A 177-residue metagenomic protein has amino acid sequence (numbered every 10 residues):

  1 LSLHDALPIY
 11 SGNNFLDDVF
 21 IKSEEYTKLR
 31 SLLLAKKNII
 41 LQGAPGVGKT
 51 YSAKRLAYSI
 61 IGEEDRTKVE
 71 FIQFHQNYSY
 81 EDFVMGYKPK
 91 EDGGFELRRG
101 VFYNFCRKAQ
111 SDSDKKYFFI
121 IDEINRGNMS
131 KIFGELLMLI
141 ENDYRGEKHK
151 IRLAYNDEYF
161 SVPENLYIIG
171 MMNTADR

Functional and structural regions predicted by a protein language model:
L1-D5: Extracellular interaction modules
A6-R177: AAA+ P-loop NTPase catalytic core and its hallmark functional loops
